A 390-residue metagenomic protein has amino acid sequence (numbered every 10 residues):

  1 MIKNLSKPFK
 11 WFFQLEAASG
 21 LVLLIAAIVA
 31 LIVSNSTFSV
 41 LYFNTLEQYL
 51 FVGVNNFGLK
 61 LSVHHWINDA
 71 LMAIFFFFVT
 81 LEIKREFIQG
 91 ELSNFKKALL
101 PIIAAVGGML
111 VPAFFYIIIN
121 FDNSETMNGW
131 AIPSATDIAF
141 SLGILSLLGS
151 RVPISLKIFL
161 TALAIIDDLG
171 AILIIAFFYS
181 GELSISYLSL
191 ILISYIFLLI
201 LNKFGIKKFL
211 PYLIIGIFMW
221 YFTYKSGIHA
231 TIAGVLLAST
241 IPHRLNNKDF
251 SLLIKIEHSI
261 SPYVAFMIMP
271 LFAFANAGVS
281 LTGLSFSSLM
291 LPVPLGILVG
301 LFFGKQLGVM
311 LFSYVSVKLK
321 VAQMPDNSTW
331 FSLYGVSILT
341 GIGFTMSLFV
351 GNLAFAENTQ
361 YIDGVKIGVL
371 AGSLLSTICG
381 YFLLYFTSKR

Functional and structural regions predicted by a protein language model:
M1-L15, F204, K208-F218, F222 (+2 more regions): Predominantly late transmembrane helices and immediately cytosolic-facing juxtamembrane segments
S6-K10, F78-S93, L142-P153, I196-K207 (+3 more regions): C-terminal ends of transmembrane helices
L23-S34, F75-L81, V111-A113, S194-I200 (+4 more regions): Hydrophobic core segments of alpha-helical transmembrane domains in multi-pass membrane transport and ion-translocation
V33-N44, L61-H64, F78-S93, P112-A131: Transmembrane alpha-helix boundary signature
N56, K60-L61, H65-Q89, S239-I241 (+4 more regions): Hydrophobic transmembrane alpha-helices of secondary-active transporters and Na+-translocating membrane complexes
H64-F76, S124-A139, S180-I196, H229-L237 (+1 more regions): Structural signature of hydrophobic alpha-helical transmembrane segments
F87-A113, S184-I193, L281-L307, W330-L333 (+1 more regions): Entry/N-cap segments of selected transmembrane alpha helices and their immediately preceding amphipathic helices
L145, G149-P242: Functional cores that coordinate and move charged inorganic groups
